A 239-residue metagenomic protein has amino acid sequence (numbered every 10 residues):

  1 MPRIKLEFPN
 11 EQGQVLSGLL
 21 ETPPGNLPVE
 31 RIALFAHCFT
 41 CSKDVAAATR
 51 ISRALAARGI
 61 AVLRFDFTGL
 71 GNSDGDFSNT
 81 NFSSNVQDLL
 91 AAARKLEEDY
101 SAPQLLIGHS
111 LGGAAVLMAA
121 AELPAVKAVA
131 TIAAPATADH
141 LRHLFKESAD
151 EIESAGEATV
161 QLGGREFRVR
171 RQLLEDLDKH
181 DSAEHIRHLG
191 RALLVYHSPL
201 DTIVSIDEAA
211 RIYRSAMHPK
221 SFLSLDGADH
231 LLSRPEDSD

Functional and structural regions predicted by a protein language model:
M1-L27: N-terminal cap/lid segment of alpha/beta-hydrolase-fold proteins
L16, L105, A114, A119-D239: The alpha/beta-hydrolase serine catalytic core
V29-C38: Short beta-strand element of the alpha/beta-hydrolase
H37, G108-S110, S198: Conserved alpha/beta-hydrolase "nucleophile elbow" surrounding the catalytic nucleophile
F39-S52, D207: The serine-hydrolase catalytic nucleophile loop
K43-D44, L70-S101: Catalytic nucleophile-loop/oxyanion-hole region of alpha/beta-hydrolase and closely related hydrolase-like folds
S52-D74: Conserved alpha/beta-hydrolase
D99-S110: Alpha/beta-hydrolase fold nucleophile elbow
